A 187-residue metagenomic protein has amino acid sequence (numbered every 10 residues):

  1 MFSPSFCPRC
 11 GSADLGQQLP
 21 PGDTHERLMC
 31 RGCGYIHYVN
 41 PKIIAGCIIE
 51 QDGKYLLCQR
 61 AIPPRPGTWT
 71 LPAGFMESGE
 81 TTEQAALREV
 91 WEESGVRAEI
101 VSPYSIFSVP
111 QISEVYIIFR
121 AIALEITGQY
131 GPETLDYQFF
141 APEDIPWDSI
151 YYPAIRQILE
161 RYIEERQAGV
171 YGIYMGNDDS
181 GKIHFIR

Functional and structural regions predicted by a protein language model:
P4, R27: Residues immediately within or flanking Cys/His clusters that coordinate Zn2+ in small zinc-binding modules
C7-C10, C30-C33: Short cysteine-rich clusters marking metal-coordination/redox-active sites
D14-G16, Y38: Short functional micro-motifs and their immediate structural scaffolds
G32-L56: Conserved N-terminal beta-strand and adjoining loop/helix that marks the start of the Nudix/MutT-like hydrolase domain
E50-E92: Conserved Nudix-box catalytic region and its N-terminal flanking loop in Nudix hydrolases and closely related
M76-E99, P103-R161, V170, H184-R187: Unchanged
A168-S180: Short, flexible loop/turn segments with low-complexity composition
